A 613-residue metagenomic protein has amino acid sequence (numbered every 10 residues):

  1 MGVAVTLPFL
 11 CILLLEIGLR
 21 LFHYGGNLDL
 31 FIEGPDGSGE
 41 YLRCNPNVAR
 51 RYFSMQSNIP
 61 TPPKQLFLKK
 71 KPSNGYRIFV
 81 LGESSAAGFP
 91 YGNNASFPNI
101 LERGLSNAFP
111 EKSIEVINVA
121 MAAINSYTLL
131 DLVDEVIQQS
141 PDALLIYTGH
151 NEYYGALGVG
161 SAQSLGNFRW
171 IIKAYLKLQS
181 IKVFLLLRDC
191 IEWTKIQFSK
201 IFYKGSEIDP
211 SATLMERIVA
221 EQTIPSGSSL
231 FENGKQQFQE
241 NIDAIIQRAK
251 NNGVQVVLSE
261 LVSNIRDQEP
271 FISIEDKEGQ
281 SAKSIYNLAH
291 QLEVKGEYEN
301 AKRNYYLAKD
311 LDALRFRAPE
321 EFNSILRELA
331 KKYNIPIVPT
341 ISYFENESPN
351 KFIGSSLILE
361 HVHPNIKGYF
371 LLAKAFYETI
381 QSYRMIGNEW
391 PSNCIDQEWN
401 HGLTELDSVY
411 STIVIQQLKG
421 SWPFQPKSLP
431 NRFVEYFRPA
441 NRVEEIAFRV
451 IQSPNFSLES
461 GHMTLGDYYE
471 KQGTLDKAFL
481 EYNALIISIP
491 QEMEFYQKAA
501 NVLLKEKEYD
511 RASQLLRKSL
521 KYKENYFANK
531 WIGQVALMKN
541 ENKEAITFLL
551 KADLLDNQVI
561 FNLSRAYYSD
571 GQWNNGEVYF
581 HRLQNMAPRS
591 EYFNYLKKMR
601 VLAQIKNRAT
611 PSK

Functional and structural regions predicted by a protein language model:
G25-F109, E347: Membrane/wall-proximal cationic-aromatic binding patches
A95, H150-E328, K332, T340-I353 (+2 more regions): Serine-dependent acyl-ester chemistry module
S284, G461, F495, A528-N529 (+2 more regions): TPR alpha-solenoid repeat register
H290, D467, N501, Q534 (+2 more regions): Residue-level recognition of tetratricopeptide repeat
T464, K498, W531, N562 (+1 more regions): Canonical tetratricopeptide repeat
